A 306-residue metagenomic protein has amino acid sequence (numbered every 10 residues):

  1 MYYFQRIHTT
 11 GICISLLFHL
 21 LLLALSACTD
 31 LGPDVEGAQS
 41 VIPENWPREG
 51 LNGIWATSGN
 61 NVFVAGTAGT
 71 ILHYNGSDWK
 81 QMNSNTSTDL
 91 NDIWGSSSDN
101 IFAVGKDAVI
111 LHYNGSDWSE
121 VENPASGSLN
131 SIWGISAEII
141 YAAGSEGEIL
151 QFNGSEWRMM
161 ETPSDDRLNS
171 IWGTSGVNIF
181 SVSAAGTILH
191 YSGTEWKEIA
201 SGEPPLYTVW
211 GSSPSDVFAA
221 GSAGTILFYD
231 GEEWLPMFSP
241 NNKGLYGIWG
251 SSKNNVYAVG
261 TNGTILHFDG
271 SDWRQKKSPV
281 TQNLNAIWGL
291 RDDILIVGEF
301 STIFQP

Functional and structural regions predicted by a protein language model:
M1-T10: N-terminal secretory signal peptides that target proteins for export/translocation
C13-S26: Bacterial N-terminal signal peptides
C28-P306: Residue-level hotspots at or immediately adjacent to binding/recognition sites across diverse folds
